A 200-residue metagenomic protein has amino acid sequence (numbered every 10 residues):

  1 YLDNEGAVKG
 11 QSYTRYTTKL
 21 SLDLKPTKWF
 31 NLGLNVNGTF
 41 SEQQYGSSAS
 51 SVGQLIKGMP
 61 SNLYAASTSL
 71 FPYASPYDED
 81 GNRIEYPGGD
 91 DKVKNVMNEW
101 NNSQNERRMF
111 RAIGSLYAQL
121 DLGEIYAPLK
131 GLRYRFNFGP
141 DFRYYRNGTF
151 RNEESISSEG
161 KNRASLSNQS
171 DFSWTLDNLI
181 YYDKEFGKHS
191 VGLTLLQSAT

Functional and structural regions predicted by a protein language model:
Y1-D3: Transmembrane beta-strand segments that form the barrel wall of outer-membrane beta-barrel proteins
G6-Q11, S21-I113, G131-T200: Surface-exposed loop/interface segments of Gram-negative outer-membrane beta-barrel transport/assembly proteins
S115-D121: Alpha-helical support elements that line or immediately flank enzyme active sites and cofactor-binding pockets
I125-P128: A short beta-turn/strand-edge loop motif at beta-sheet boundaries
